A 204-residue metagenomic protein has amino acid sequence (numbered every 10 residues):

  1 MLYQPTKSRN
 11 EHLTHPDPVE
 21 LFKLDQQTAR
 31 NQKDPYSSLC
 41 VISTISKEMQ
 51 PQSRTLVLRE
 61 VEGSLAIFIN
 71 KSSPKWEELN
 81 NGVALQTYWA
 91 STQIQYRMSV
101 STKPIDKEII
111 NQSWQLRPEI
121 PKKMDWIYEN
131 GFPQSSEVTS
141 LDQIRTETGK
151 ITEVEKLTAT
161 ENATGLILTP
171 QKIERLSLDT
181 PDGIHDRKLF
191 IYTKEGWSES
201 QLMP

Functional and structural regions predicted by a protein language model:
M1-C40: Hydrophobic, proline/glycine-rich low-complexity stretches
L2-H12, S113-P204: C-terminal edge-of-domain segments
Y36-K71, V83-Y88, R97-M98: Short beta-strand segments
T44-E48, T87-S91, S177-P181, Y192-K194: Short acidic, glycine-rich loop/turn motifs
T55-L58, V100, Q171, K188: Hydrophobic/aromatic beta-strand elements that line small-molecule binding cavities or substrate pockets in beta-rich
N70-P74, P204: Short, solvent-exposed aromatic-acidic interface loops
P74-S135: Short, structured beta-strand-loop surface elements
